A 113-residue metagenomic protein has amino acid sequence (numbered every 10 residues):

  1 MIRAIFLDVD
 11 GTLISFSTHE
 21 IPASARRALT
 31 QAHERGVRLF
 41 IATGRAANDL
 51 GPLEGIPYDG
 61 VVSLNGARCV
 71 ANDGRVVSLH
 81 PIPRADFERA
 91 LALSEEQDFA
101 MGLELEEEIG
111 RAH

Functional and structural regions predicted by a protein language model:
M1-I2, S63: Short, small/polar residue-rich loop motifs at catalytic or cofactor-binding pockets
R3-T18: Asp-based phosphoryl-transfer active-site loop
S17-H19, L79-H80: A generic secondary-structure micro-motif detector that highlights 1-2 residue hydrophobic/ambivalent hotspots embedded
I21-A23: A short acidic/small-residue loop/turn micro-motif
R26-R111: Active-site phosphate-binding/coordination module
